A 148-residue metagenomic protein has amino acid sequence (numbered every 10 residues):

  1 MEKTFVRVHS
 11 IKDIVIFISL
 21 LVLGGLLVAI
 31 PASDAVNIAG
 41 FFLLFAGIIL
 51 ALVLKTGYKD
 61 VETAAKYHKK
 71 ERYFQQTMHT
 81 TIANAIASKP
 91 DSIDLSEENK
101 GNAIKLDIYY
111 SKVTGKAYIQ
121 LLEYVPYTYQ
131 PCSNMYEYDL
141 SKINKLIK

Functional and structural regions predicted by a protein language model:
M1-R7, G57, M78, K142-K148: Mixed-charge, Lys/Arg-enriched low-complexity segments
E2-I18: Juxtamembrane interface helix immediately N-terminal to a transmembrane segment
I16, P31-A46: Hydrophobic alpha-helical transmembrane segments
S19-L27: Hydrophobic, membrane-inserted alpha-helices
L43-E62: Transmembrane alpha-helices and immediately adjacent membrane-cytoplasm interface residues in multi-pass integral
Y58-K105: Cytosolic juxtamembrane segments of membrane proteins
L95-K116, E123: Amphipathic, interaction-prone secondary-structure segments
G115-K148: A membrane-cytosol interface segment of integral membrane proteins
